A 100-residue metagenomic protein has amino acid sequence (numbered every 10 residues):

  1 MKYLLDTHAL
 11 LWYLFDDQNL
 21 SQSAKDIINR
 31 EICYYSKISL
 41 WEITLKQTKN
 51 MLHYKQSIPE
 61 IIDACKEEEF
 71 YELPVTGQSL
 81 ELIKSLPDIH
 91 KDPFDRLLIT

Functional and structural regions predicted by a protein language model:
M1-Y35, M51-D63: Short, well-structured N-terminal submotif of metal-dependent ribonuclease cores
L11, W41-E42: Feature marks short, surface-exposed loop/turn motifs that line or immediately flank catalytic pockets and channel
K49-N50, E68: Residues at alpha-helix termini
K55-P59, E67-T100: Active-site neighborhoods of divalent-metal-dependent phosphate/nucleic-acid chemistry enzymes
